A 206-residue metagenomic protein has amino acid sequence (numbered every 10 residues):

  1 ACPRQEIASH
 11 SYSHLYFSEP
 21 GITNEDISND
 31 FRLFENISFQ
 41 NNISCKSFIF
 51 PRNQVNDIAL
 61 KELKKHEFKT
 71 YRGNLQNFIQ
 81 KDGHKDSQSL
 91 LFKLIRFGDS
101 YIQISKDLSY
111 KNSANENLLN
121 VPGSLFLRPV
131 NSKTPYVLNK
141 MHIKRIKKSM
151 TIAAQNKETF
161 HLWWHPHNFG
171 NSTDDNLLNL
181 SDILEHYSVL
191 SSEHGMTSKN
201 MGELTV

Functional and structural regions predicted by a protein language model:
C2-I7, F39-K46, F68, N117-L119 (+2 more regions): Short, well-ordered coil/turn segments that N-cap beta-strands
S9-H14, V121-R128, K157, L162-H167: Short loop/turn segments at strand-loop or loop-helix junctions that form parts of catalytic or ligand-binding pockets
S9-L33: Glycine-rich phosphate-binding "P-loop"
H10, F34, F48-P51, L63 (+2 more regions): Conserved, mostly hydrophobic/aromatic
Y16-E25, I49-I58, I79-K81, Y136-K144 (+2 more regions): Acidic-and-aromatic substrate-binding clefts and catalytic sites of carbohydrate-active enzymes
E25-E35, I58-Y71, L177-E185: Short, electropositive alpha-helical surface patch
S44, I49-N156: Active-site-adjacent pocket scaffolds in enzyme catalytic domains
T70-Q76, K140-V206: C-terminal domain-boundary segment and adjacent tail
